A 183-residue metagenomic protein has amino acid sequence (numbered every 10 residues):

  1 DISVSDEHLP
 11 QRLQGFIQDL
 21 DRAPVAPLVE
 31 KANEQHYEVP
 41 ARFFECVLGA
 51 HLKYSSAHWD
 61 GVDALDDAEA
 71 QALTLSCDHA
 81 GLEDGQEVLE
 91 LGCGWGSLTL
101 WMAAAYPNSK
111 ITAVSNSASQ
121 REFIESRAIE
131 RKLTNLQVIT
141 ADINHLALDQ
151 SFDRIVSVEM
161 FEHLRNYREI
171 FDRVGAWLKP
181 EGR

Functional and structural regions predicted by a protein language model:
I2-H79, E83: Conserved Class I S-adenosyl-L-methionine-dependent methyltransferase catalytic core
G85-G94: Conserved class I S-adenosyl-L-methionine
W95-P107: Conserved SAM-binding loop of SAM-dependent methyltransferases across substrates and taxa, primarily the Class I
K110-S115: Conserved SAM-binding motif I beta-strand of class I
I124-E125: Conserved SAM-binding loop
R131-I143: Conserved SAM-binding strand-loop segment of SAM-dependent methyltransferases
N144-I155: A short acidic, Gly/Pro-enriched loop at the edge of an enzyme's catalytic core that lines a small-molecule cofactor
R168-G182: A short glycine-rich, Lys/Arg-flanked "PGG" loop and its adjoining helix->strand segment in the class I
